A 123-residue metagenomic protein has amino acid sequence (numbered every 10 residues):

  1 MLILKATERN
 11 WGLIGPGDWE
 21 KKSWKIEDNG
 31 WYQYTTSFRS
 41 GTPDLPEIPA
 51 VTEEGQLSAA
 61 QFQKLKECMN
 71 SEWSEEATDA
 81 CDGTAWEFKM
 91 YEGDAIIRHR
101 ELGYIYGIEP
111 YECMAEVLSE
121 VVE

Functional and structural regions predicted by a protein language model:
M1-K22, E47-E53, A60-E123: Short, well-ordered, aromatic-rich surface patches in folded extracellular/luminal domains
E20-R39: Short, flexible N-terminal segments of the mature chain
Y34-T52: Acidic/histidine-rich, surface-exposed loop or edge segments in extracytoplasmic proteins
